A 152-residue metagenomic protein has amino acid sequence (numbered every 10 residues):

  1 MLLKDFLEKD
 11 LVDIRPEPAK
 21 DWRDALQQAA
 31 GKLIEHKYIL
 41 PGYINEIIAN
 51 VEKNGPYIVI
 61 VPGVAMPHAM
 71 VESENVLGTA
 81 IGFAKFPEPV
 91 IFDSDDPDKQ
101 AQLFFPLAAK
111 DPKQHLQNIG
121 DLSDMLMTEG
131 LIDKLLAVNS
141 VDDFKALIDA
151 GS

Functional and structural regions predicted by a protein language model:
M1-S152: Cytosolic covalent-transfer regions centered on His/Cys nucleophiles that carry phosphoryl or persulfide groups
